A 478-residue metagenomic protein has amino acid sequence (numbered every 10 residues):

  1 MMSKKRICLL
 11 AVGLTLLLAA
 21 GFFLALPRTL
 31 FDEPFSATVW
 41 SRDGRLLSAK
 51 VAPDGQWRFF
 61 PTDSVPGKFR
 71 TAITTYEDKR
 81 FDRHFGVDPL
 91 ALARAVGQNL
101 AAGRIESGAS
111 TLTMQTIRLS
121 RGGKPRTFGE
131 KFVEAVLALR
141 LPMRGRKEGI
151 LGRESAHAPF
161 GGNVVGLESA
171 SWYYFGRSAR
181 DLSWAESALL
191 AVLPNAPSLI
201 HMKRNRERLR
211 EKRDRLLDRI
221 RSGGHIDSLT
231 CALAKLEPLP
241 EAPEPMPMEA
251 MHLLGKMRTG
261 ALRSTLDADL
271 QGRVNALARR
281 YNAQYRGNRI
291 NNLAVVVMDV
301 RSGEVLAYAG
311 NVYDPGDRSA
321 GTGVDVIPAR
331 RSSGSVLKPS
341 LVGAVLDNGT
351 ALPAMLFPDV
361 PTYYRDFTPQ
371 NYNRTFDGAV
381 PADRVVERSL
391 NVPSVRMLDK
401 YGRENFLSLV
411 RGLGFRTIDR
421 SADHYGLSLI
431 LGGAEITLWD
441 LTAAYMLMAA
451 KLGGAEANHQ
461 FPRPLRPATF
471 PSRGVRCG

Functional and structural regions predicted by a protein language model:
M2-G287, V300-L306, M355, V360: Juxtamembrane regions of bacterial inner-membrane/periplasmic proteins, predominantly the peptidoglycan biogenesis
P53-Q56, V133-L137, A196-M202, M257-T259 (+4 more regions): Flexible glycine/proline-enriched surface loops and loop-helix/loop-strand junctions
A72-T74, I220, V274, S302-G303 (+3 more regions): Active-site SXXK
D82-A91, V165-E168, S228-T230, A320 (+3 more regions): Short, well-structured active-site flanking segments
A101-R126, R180, A242-M257, A351-F406 (+2 more regions): Conserved catalytic neighborhood of penicillin-recognizing serine enzymes
R118, G122, A156-N163, R180 (+7 more regions): Glycine-rich, acidic and aromatic/proline-enriched surface loops and short helix-turn segments that act as binding
A138, K203, L209, L239 (+1 more regions): Active-site-proximal helix/loop microenvironment of the serine DD-peptidase/beta-lactamase transpeptidase fold
S264-Y285, V295-D299, Y308, P315-A329 (+1 more regions): A penicillin-recognizing enzyme superfamily signal
